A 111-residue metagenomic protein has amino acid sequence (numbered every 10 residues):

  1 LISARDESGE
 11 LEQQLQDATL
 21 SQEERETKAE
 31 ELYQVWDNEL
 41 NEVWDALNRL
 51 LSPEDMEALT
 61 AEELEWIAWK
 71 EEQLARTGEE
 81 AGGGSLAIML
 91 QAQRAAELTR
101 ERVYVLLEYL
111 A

Functional and structural regions predicted by a protein language model:
L1-A111: N-terminal alpha-helical modules
